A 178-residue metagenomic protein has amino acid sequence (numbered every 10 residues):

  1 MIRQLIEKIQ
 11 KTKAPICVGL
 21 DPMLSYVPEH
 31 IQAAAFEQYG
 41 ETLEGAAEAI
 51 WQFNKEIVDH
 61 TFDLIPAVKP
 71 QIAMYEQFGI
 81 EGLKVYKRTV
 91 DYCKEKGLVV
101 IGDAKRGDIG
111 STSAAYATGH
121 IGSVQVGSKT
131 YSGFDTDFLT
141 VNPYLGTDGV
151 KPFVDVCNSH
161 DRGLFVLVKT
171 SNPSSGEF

Functional and structural regions predicted by a protein language model:
M1-H60: N-terminal glycine-rich anion-binding loop in soluble enzyme alpha/beta folds
I16, V100-I101, L164: Hydrophobic beta-strand scaffold residues
V18, V68, D103, L139: Conserved, mostly hydrophobic/aromatic
A46, K69-G82: Glycine-rich, proline-tolerant flexible connector loops at the mouths of alpha/beta enzymes
F53, I57, V85-T89, Y116 (+2 more regions): A general structural detector for well-ordered alpha-helical segments in enzyme core domains, enriched
V58-L64, Y92-E95, V154-H160: Acidic (Asp/Glu)-rich catalytic clusters
K87-D108: Catalytic PLP-binding core of fold-type I/II PLP enzymes
D108-F178: Conserved anion-binding
